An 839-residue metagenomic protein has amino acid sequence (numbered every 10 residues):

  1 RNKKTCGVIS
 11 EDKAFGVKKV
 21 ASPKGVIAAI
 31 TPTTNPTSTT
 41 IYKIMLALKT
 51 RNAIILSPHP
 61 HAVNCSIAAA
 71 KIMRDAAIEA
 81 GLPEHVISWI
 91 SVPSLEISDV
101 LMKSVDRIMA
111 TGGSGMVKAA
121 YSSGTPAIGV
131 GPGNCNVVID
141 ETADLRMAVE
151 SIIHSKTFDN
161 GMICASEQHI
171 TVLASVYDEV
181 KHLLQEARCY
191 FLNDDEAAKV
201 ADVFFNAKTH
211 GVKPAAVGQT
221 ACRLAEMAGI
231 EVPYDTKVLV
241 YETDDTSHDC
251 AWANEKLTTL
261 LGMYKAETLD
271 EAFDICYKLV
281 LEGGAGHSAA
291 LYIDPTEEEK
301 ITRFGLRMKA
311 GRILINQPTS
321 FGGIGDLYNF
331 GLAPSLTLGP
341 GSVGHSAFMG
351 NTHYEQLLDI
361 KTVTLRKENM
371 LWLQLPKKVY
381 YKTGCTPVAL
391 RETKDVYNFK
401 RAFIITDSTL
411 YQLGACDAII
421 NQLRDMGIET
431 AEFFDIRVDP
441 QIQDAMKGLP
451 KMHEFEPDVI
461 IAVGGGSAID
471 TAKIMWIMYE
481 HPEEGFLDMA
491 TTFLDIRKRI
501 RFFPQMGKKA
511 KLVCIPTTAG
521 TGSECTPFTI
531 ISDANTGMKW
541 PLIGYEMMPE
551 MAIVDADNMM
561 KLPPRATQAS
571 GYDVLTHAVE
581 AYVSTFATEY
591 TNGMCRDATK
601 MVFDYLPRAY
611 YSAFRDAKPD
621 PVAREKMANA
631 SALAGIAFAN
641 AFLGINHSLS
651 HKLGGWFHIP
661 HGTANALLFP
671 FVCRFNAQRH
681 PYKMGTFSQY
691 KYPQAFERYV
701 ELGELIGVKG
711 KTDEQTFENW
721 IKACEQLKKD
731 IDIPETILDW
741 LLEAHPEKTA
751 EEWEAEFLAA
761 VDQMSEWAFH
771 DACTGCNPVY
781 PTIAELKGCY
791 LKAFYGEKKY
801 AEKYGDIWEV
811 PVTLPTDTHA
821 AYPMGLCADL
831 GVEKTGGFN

Functional and structural regions predicted by a protein language model:
G7-M147: Rossmann-like NAD(P) dinucleotide-binding subdomain of oxidoreductase/dehydrogenase enzymes
I41, K49-T50, V117-S247: ALDH superfamily catalytic-core signature
A69, Q443-D557: Glycine/threonine-rich beta-strand-loop-alpha-helix active-site module that forms ligand/phosphate-binding
D178, E186, C525-A641: Carboxylate- and glycine-rich phosphate/diphosphate-binding segment that chelates Mg2+/Mn2+
I230-N369: Conserved C-terminal structural/oligomerization subdomain of aldehyde/semialdehyde dehydrogenase
N369-E432, Y800: An N-terminal, well-structured beta->alpha segment
Y411-L487, R608-V622: N-terminal small/polar loop signature for handling phosphorylated ligands or for N-terminal nucleophile
W656-I659, T663-E756, G775, K799: Gly/Pro-rich interdomain helix-loop hinge
